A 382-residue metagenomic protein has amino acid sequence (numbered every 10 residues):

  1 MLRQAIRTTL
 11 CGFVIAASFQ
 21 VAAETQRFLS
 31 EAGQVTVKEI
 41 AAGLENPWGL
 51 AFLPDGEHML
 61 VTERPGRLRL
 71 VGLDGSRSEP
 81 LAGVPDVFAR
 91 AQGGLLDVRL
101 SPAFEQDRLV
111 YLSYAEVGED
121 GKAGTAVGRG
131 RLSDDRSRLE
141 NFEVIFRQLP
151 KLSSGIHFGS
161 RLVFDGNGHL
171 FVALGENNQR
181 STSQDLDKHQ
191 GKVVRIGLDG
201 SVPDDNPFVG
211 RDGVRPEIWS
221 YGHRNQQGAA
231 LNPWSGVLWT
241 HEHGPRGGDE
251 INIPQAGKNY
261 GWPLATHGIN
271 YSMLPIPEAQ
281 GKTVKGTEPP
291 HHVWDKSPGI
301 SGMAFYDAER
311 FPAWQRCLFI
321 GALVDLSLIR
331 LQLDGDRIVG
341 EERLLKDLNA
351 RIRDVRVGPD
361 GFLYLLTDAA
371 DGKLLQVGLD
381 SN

Functional and structural regions predicted by a protein language model:
M1-L10: Bacterial N-terminal signal peptides that target proteins for export
A23-R180, G228-L231, G236-G244, K296-D334 (+1 more regions): Acidic, Gly/Ser/Thr-rich repeat motifs that build Ca2+-stabilized beta-propeller blades
A23-T36, S137-L139, S201-R211, G268-G286 (+1 more regions): Blade/loop signatures of beta-propeller domains
K38-E39, S78-P85, R138-R147, G200-F208 (+2 more regions): Beta-propeller fold detector
T125-D135, L186-D199, P254: Beta-propeller blade signature
K188-I196, D205-L238: Loop-centered beta-sheet repeat module
I338-P359: Conserved blade-ending motifs and adjacent loop-strand segments that build the rim/top face of beta-propeller domains
